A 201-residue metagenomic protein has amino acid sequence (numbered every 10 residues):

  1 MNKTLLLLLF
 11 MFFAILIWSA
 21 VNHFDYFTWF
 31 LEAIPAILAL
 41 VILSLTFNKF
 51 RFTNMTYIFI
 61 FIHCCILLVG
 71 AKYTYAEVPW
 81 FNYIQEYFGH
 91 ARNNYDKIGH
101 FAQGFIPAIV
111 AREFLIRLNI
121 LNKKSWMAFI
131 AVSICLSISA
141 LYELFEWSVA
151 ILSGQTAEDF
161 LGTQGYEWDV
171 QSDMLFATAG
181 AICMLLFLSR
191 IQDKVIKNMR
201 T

Functional and structural regions predicted by a protein language model:
M1-F10: N-terminal membrane topogenic signal
M11-F105: "…centered on the first transmembrane helix and the immediately adjacent amphipathic helix/loop
S19, I60-G70, A108-R112, C135-E146: Alpha-helical transmembrane segments of multi-pass membrane proteins
D25-W29, W80-F81, Y95, S139-T178: Interfacial helix-loop-helix junctions of multi-pass membrane proteins
L38-F47, A102-N119, L152-Q155, L175-Q192: Membrane-interfacial alpha-helical segments at the cytosolic side of multi-pass membrane proteins
Y95-R112, F129-A131, I138: Function-critical hydrophobic alpha-helical transmembrane segments in multi-pass membrane proteins
N119-L136: Internal alpha-helical transmembrane segments of multi-pass membrane proteins
V195-T201: Short, charged juxtamembrane terminal tails flanking transmembrane helices
